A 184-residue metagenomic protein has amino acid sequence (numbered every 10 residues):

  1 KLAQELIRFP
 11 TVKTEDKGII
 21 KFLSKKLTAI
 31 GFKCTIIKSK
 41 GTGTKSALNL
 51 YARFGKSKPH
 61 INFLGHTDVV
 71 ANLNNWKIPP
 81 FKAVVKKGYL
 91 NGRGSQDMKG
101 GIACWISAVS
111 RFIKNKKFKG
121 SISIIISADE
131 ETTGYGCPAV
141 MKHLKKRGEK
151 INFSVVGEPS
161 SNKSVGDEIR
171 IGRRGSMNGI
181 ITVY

Functional and structural regions predicted by a protein language model:
K1-S95, K114-F118: Acidic/His- and Gly-rich active-site-bordering loop/insert found across diverse amide/peptide-bond hydrolases
I20-K25, I30, I78-P80, K86 (+6 more regions): General N-terminal targeting signals
G100-S107, I113-Y184: Fold-level recognition of mixed alpha/beta catalytic cores in primary-metabolism enzymes, strongest
